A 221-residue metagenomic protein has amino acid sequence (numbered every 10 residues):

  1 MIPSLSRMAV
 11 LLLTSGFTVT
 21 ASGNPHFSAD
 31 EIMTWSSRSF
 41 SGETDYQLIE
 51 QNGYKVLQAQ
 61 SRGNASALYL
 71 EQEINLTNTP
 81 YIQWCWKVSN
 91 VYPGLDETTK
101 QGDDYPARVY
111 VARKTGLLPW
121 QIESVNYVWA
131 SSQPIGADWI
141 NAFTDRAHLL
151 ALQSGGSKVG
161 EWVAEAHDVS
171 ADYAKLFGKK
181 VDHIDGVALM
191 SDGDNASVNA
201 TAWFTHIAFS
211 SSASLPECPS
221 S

Functional and structural regions predicted by a protein language model:
M1-A9: Bacterial N-terminal signal peptides that target proteins for export
A21-S41, P216-S221: Extracellular carbohydrate-recognition regions
Q47-A67: Short carbohydrate-recognition loop motifs
E71-I82, G156-V159, K180: Extracellular/lumenal carbohydrate-interaction signature centered on repeated Trp-anchored short motifs
C85-V91, K114-G116, S170: Solvent-exposed strand-to-loop "edge" motifs in beta-rich extracellular domains
G102-H148: Extracellular/luminal beta-rich ligand-recognition and adhesion surfaces characterized by aromatic-Gly/Pro-enriched
D104-V109, D145-G155, V159-S197: Extracellular beta-strand ligand-recognition surfaces/modules
V187, I207-F209: Extracellular beta-strand elements of beta-rich domains used for carbohydrate recognition/degradation or cell-matrix
